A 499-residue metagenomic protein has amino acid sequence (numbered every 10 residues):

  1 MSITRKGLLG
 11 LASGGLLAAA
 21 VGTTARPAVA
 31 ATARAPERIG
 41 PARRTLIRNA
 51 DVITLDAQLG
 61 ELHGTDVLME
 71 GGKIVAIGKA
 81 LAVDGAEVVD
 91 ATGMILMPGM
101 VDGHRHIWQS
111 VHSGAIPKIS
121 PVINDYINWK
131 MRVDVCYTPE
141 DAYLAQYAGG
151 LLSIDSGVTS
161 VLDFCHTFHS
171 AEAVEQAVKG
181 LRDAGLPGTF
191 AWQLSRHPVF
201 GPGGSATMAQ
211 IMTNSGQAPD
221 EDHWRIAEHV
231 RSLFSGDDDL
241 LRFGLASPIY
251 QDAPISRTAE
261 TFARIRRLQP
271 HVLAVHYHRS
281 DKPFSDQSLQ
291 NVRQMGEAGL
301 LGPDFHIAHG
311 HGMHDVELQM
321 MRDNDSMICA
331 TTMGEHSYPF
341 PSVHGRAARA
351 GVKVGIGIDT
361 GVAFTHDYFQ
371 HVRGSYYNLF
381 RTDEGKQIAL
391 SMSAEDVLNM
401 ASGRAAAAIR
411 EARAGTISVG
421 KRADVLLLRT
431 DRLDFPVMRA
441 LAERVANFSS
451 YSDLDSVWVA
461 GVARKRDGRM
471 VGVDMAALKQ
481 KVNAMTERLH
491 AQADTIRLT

Functional and structural regions predicted by a protein language model:
S2-T65, E70-K73, A80, N399-T499: Active-site microenvironment of metallo-dependent hydrolases
P36-E37, E172-V316: Metal-coordinating catalytic core of metallo-dependent amide/deamination hydrolases
P41-R48, M69, A82-D125, L151-D155: Replace "His-x-His-based motif
S113-A142, H197-Q217, D281-G302, N324-M327 (+1 more regions): Active-site gating loops and adjacent loop-to-helix segments of metal-dependent hydrolytic enzymes
G114-C165, H169-P187, D222-D237, K481-M485: Alpha-helical scaffold segments that flank or form the walls of functional sites
R267-P270, L300-P303, M320-C329, R349-V354: Glycine-enriched alpha-helix->loop->beta-strand junction motifs that scaffold or abut catalytic
A298-L300, D304, G345-R432: His/Asp/Glu-enriched, well-ordered alpha-helical/loop segment that forms or immediately abuts the divalent-metal
C329-T331, E335-P339, V343, A350-V352 (+1 more regions): A conserved active-site cap/scaffold subdomain adjacent to cofactor or substrate pockets
